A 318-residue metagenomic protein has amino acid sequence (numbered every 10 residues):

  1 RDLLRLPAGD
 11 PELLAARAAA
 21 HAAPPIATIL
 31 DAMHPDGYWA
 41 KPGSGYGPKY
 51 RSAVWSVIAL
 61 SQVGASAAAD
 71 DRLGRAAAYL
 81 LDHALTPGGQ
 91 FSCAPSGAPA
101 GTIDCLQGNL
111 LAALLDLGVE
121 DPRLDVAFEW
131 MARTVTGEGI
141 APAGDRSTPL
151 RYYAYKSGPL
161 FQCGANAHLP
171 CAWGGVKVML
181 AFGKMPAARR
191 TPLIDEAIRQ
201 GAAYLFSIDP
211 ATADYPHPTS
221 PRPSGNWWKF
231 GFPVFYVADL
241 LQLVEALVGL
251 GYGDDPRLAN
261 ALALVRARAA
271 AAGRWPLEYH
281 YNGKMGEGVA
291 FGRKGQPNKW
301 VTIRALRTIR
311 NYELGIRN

Functional and structural regions predicted by a protein language model:
R1-N318: Preference for long, amphipathic alpha-helical scaffolds in soluble/luminal domains and all-alpha bundles
